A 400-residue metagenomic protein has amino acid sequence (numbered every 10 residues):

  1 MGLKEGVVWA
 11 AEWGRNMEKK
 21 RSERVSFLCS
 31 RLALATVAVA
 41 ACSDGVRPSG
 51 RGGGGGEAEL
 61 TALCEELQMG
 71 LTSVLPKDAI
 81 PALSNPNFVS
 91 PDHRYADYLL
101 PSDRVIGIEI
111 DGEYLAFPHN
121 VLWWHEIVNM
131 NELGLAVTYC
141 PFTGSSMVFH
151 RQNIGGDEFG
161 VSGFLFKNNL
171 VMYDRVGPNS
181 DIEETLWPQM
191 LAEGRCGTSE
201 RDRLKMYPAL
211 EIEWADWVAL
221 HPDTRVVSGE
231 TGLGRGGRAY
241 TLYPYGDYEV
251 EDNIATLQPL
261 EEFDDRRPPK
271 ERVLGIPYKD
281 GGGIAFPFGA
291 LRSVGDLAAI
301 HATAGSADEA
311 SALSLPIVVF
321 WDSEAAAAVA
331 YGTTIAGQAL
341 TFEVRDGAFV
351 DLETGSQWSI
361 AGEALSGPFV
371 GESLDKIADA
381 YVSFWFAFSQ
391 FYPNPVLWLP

Functional and structural regions predicted by a protein language model:
E18-L32: Bacterial N-terminal signal peptides that target proteins for export
V39-A41: C-terminal motif of bacterial Sec signal peptides marking the signal peptidase cleavage site
S43-G45: Bacterial signal peptide processing site
R47-P400: Mid-to-C-terminal functional-domain signal that highlights helix-capping/loop sites within ligand-binding modules
